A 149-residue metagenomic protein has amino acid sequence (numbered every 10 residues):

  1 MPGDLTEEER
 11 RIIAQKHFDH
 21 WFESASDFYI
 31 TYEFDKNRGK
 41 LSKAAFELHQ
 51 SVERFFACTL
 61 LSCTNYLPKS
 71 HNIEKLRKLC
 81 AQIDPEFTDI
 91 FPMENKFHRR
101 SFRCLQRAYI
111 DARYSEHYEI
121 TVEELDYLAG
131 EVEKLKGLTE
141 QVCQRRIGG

Functional and structural regions predicted by a protein language model:
M1-G149: Terminal alpha-helical segments
